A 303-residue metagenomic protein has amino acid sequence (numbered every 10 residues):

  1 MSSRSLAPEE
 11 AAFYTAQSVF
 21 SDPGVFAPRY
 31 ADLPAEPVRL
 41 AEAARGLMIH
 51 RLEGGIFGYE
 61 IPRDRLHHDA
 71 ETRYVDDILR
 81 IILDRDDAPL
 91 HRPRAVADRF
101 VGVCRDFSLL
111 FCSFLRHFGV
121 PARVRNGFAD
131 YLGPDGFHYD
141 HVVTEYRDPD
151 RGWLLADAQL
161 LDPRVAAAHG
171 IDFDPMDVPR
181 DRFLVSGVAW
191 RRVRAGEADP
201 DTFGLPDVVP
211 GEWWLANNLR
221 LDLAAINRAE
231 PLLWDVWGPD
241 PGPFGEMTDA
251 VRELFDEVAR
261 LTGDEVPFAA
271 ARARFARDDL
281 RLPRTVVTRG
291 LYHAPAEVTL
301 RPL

Functional and structural regions predicted by a protein language model:
M1-S3, R151, L303: Polar low-complexity intrinsically disordered regions
S2-D98, L300: Secondary-structure boundary elements
A7-S18, A41, R45-R51, G58-D64 (+2 more regions): His-Asp-centered catalytic microenvironments across diverse enzyme cores, prominently the transglutaminase-like
A27-R29, F114, V143-D148: Functionally constrained cores in energy, signaling, and assembly domains
L33, A97-C104, W213-L219: Aromatic-acidic/polar surface patches that form glycan- and anion
H67-V142: Active-site neighborhood of thiol-dependent amide/isopeptide-bond enzymes
L280-L303: Charge-rich interaction surfaces and accessory domains that mediate macromolecular binding and assembly
